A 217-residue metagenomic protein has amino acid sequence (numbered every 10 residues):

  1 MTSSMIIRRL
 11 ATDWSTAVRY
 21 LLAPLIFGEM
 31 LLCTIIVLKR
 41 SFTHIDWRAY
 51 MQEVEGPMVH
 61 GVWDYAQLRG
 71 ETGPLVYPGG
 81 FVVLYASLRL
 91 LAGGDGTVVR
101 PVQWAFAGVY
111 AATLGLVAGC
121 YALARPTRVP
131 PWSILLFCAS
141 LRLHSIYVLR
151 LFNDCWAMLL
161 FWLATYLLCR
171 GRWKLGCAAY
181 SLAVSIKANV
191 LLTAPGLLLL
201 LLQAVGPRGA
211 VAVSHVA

Functional and structural regions predicted by a protein language model:
T2-A217: Multi-pass membrane glycosyltransferase architecture that uses lipid-linked
